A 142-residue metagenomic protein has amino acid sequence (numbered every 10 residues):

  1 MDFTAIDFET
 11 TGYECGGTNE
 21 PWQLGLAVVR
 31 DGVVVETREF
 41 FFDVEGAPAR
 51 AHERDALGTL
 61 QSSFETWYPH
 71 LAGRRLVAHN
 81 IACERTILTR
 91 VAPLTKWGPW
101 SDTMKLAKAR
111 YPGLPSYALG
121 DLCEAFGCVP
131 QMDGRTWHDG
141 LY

Functional and structural regions predicted by a protein language model:
M1-P99, P112-H138: Conserved non-catalytic scaffold segment of RNase H-like nuclease domains
W97-A107: Short, acidic/small-residue loops that bind anionic groups at enzyme active sites
